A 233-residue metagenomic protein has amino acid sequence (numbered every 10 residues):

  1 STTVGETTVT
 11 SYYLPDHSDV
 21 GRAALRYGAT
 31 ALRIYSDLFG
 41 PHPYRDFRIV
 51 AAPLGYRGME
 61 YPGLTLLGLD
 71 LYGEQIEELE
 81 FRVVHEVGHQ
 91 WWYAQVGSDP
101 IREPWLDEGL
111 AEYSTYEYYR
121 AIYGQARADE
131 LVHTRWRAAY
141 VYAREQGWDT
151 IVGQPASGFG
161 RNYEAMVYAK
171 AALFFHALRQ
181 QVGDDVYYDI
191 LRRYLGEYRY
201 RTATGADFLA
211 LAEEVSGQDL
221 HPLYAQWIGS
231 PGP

Functional and structural regions predicted by a protein language model:
S1-V84: Hydrophobic helix-coil surface modules that form long, contiguous segments used for peptide/substrate interaction
H17, P43, I122, A126-A128 (+1 more regions): Amphipathic alpha-helical substructures
R22, A29, T65-T134, L191: Zinc-dependent metallopeptidase catalytic helix centered on the HExxH motif and its immediate flanking segment
A24-L25, P100-E108, N162-M166, Y198-A206: Active-site metal-coordination segments of metallo-dependent hydrolases
M59, G88, I151-V152: Serine-hydrolase catalytic core recognition
W136-R137, I151-Q154, R192, Y198: Catalytic domains of carbohydrate-active enzymes that cleave complex glycans
E145-R161: The feature captures the short pre-catalytic strand/loop hairpin that immediately precedes and shapes the active-site
